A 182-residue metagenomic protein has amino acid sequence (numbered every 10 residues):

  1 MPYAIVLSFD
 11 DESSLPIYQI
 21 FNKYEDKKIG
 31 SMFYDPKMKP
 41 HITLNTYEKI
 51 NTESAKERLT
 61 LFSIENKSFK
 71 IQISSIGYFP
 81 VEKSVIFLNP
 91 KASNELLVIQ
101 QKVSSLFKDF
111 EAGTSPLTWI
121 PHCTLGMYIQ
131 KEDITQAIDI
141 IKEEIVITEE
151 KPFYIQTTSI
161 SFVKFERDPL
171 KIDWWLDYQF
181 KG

Functional and structural regions predicted by a protein language model:
M1-I71, S93-E149, R167-G182: Basic, often amphipathic N-terminal segments
K37, V81-K83: Structural motif corresponding to the early beta-alpha repeats
N51, I73-S75, K83: Solvent-exposed, flexible loop/coil residues
I76-V81, I155-L170: Glycine-rich beta-strand-turn "strand-cap" elements at beta-sheet edges
F87: Short hydrophobic beta-strand segments that form the core of ligand-binding sensory/regulatory domains
